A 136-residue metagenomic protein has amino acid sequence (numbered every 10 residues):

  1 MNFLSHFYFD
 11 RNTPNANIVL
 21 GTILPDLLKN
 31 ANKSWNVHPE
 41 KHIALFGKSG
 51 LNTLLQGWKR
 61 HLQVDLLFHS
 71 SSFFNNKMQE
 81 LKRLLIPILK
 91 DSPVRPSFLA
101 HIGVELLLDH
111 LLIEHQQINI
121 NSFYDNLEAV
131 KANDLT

Functional and structural regions predicted by a protein language model:
M1-F98: An N-terminal structural lobe/cap that precedes and organizes the functional/catalytic core across diverse proteins
I88-T136: Catalytic cores of phosphodiester-bond-cleaving enzymes
